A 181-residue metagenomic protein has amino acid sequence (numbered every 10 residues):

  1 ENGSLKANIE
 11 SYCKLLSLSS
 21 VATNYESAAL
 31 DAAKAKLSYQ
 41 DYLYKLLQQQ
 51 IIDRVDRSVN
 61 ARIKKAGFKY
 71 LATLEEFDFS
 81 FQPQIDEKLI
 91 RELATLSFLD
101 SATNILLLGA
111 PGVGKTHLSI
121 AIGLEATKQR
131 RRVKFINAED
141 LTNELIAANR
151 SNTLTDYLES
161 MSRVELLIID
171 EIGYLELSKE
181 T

Functional and structural regions predicted by a protein language model:
E1-S11: Intrinsically disordered, low-complexity and often Lys/Arg-enriched segments
E10, K14-Y70: Interdomain "pre-motor" coupling segment immediately N-terminal to P-loop NTPase/helicase cores
P83-R91, K134-S162: Short glycine-rich substrate-engagement loop in P-loop NTPases that contacts/grips substrate
A94-A102: Phosphate-binding P-loop
N104-L106, L166: Residue-level preference for the first positions of well-ordered beta-strands
L106-R131: Walker A/P-loop
N152-T181: Conserved nucleotide-sensing/catalytic segment adjacent to the nucleotide-binding pocket in NTP-handling enzymes
